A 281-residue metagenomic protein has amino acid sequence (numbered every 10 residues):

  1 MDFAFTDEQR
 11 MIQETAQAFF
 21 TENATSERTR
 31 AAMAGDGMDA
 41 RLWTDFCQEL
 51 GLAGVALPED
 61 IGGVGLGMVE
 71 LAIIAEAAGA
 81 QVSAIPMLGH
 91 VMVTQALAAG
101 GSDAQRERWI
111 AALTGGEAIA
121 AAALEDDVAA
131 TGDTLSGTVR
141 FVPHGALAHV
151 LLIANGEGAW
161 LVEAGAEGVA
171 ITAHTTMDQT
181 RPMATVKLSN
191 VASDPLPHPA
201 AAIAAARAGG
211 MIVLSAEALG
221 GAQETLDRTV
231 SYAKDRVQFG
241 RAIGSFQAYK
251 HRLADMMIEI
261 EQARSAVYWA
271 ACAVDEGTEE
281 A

Functional and structural regions predicted by a protein language model:
M1-Q81, D103-A104, G116, A205-A281: Alpha-helical interface subdomain recognition
Q9, Q17, H90, T94-Q95 (+2 more regions): Structured catalytic cores of enzymes that bind and process phosphorylated ligands/cofactors
D39-R41, A99, A129-D133: Short, solvent-exposed polar/charged micro-motifs at secondary-structure junctions
C47, A72-A75, T94-L97, I110 (+1 more regions): Conserved protein kinase catalytic domain
G54-L57, L88-V91, A121: Short beta-strands and strand-loop turn motifs
L66, S83-P86, Q95, A104-D227 (+1 more regions): FAD-binding core of flavoproteins
I74, M87-L88: Extended, compositionally biased flexible segments
